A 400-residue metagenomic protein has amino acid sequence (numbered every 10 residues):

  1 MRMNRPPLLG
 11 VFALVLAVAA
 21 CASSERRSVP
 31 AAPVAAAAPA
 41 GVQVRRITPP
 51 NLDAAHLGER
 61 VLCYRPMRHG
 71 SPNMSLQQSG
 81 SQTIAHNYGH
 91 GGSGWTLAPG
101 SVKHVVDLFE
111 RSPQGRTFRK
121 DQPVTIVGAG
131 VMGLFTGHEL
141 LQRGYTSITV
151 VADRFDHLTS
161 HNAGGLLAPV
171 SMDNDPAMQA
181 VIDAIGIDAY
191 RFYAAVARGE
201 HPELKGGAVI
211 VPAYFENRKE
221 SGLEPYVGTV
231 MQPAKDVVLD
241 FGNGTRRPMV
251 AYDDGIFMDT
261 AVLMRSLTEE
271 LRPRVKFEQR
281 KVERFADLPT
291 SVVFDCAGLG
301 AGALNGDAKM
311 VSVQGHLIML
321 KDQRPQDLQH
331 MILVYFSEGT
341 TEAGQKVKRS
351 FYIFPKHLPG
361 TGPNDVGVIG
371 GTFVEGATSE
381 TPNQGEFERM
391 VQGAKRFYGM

Functional and structural regions predicted by a protein language model:
R2-G10: Bacterial N-terminal signal peptides that target proteins for export
A17-A20: C-terminal motif of bacterial Sec signal peptides marking the signal peptidase cleavage site
E25-S28, A32-S81, W95, K103 (+7 more regions): Active-site substrate-recognition segment that forms the wall of the catalytic cavity or substrate channel
T48-P50, R60-S81, S160, R191-E270: Flavin (FAD/FMN) cofactor-binding and adjacent substrate-gating region of FAD-dependent oxidoreductase domains
S93-G100, P176-D188, V250-S266, T381-E386: Short beta-strand to alpha-helix junction loop
E139, D153-G207: Conserved FAD-binding subdomain of flavin-dependent enzymes
V275-P289: A conserved short coil-to-beta-strand element within the FAD-binding core of flavoproteins
